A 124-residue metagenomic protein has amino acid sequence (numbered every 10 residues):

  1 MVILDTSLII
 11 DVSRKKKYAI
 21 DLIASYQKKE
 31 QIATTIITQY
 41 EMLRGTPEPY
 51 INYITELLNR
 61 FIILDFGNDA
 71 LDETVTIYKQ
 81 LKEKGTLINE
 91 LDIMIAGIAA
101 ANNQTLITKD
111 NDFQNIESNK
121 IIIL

Functional and structural regions predicted by a protein language model:
M1, A96, A100-L124: Acidic, PIN/NYN-like endoribonuclease modules and their adjacent C-terminal/linker elements
M1-T34, L43-E56: Short, well-structured N-terminal submotif of metal-dependent ribonuclease cores
D5-T6, M42, T74, A99: Generic structural signal for small/hydrophobic residues in well-ordered secondary structure, especially within
D5-T6, T38, K109: A secondary-structure boundary/capping signal
I9-I10, Q39-M42, L71, F113: A generic structural signal for short hydrophobic patches within well-formed alpha-helices
Q31, I62, K120-I122: Conserved beta-strand segments of alpha/beta enzyme cores
P49-Y53, L81-K82, I123-L124: Short, hinge-like loop/turn segments at secondary-structure boundaries
I63-K109: Active-site neighborhoods of divalent-metal-dependent phosphate/nucleic-acid chemistry enzymes
